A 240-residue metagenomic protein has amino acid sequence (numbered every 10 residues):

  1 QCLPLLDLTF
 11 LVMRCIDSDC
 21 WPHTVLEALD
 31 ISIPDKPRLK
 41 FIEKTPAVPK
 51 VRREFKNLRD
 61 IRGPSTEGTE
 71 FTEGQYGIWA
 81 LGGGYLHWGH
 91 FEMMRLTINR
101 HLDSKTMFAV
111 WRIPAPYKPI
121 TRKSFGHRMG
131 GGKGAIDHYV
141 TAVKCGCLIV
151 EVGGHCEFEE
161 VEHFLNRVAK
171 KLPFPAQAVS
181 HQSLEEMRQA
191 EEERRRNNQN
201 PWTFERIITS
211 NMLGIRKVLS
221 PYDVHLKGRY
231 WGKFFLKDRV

Functional and structural regions predicted by a protein language model:
C2-V240: Ribosome-associated RNA-binding proteins
